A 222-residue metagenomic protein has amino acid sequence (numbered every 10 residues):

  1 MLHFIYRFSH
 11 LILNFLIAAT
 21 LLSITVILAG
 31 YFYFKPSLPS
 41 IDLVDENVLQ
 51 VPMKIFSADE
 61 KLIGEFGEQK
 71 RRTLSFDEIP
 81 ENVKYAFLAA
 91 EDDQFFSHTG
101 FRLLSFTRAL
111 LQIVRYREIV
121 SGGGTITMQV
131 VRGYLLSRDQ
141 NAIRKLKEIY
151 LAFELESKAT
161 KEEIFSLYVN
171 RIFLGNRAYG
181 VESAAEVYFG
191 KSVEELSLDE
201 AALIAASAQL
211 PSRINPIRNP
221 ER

Functional and structural regions predicted by a protein language model:
M1-F56, Q94, V114: N-terminal type II signal-anchor transmembrane helix that functions as the membrane-insertion/stop-transfer segment
F34-K84: Terminal hydrophobic membrane-targeting helix
E46-N47, F66-E68, T99-L104, G124 (+1 more regions): Short, glycine-/polar-rich solvent-exposed loops and beta-turns at beta-strand/coil boundaries
P52-S57, L62-F66, S75, A86-A89 (+4 more regions): Soluble periplasmic/extracytoplasmic beta-strand elements of cell-envelope proteins
L62, D93-S97, P211-R213: Short beta-strands and strand-coil junctions in structured, solvent-facing domains, enriched
G64-R72, Q112, Q209-R213: Acidic/histidine-rich, surface-exposed loop or edge segments in extracytoplasmic proteins
S75-I126, Y179-F189, L196-D199, A206: Flexible, acidic/glycine-enriched loop-and-adjacent beta/alpha segments that face the extracytoplasmic/periplasmic side
E118-R222: Non-catalytic, structured segments within soluble enzyme domains
